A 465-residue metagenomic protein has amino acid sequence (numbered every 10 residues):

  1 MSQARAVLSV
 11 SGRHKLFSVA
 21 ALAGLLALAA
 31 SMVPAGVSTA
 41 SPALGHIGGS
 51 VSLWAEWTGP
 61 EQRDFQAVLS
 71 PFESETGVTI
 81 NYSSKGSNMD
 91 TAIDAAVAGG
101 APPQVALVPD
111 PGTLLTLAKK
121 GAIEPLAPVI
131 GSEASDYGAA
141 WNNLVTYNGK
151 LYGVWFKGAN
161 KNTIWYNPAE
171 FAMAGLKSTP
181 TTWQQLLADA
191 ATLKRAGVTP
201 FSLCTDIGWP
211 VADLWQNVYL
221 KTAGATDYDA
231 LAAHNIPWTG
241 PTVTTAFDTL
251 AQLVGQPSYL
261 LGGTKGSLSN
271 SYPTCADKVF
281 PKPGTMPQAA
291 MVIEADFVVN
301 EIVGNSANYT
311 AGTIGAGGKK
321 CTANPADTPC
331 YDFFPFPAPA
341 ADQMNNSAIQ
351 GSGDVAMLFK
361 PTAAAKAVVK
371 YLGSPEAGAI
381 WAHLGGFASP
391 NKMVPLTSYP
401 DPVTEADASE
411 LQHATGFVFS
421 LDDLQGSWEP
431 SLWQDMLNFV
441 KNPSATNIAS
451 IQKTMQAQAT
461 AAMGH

Functional and structural regions predicted by a protein language model:
S2-L115, I380, S450, A457-H465: Conserved N-terminal structural module of periplasmic/extracytoplasmic solute-binding proteins
A40-S52, E73-T76, Y147-G149, A172 (+2 more regions): Immediate post-signal peptide segment of exported/extracytoplasmic ligand-binding proteins
G45, P109-N162, L187, F333: Hinge/lid segment of periplasmic solute-binding proteins
L115-G121, N142-T179, V198, T205-L231 (+2 more regions): Periplasmic solute-binding protein
P125-A139, N143, T222-A246, G315-A326 (+3 more regions): Short, solvent-exposed loop/beta-turn-alpha elements that line the ligand-binding surface or hinge of extracytoplasmic
A172, A382, S409-H465: Conserved C-terminal helix/tail region of periplasmic/extracytoplasmic solute-binding proteins
A225-N308: Extracytoplasmic ligand-binding clamshell segments of periplasmic binding protein
S306-F387: Extracytoplasmic/periplasmic substrate-recognition and gating elements
